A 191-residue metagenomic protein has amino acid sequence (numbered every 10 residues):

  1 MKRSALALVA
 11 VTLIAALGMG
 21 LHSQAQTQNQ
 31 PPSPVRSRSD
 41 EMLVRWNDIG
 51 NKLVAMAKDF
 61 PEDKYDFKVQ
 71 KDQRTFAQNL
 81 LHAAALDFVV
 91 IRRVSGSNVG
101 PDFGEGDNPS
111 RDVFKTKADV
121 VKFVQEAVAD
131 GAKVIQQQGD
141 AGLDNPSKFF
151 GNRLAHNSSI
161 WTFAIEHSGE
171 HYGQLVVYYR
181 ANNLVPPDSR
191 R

Functional and structural regions predicted by a protein language model:
M1-S4: Positively charged n-region of N-terminal signal peptides that target proteins for export
V9-G20: Bacterial N-terminal signal peptides
Q26-N51: Short N-terminal segments immediately surrounding and downstream of signal-peptide cleavage
L43-N47, N51-V54, K64-N108, K148-R191: Short, contiguous alpha-helical
R45, R111-K148, A155-G169: Acidic/histidine-rich alpha-helical segments that form the ligand environment of transition-metal centers
K52, M56-A57, I91, D130 (+1 more regions): Well-ordered alpha-helical scaffold segments within catalytic/enzyme domains
F60-P61: Membrane-proximal, proline-rich intrinsically disordered regions
